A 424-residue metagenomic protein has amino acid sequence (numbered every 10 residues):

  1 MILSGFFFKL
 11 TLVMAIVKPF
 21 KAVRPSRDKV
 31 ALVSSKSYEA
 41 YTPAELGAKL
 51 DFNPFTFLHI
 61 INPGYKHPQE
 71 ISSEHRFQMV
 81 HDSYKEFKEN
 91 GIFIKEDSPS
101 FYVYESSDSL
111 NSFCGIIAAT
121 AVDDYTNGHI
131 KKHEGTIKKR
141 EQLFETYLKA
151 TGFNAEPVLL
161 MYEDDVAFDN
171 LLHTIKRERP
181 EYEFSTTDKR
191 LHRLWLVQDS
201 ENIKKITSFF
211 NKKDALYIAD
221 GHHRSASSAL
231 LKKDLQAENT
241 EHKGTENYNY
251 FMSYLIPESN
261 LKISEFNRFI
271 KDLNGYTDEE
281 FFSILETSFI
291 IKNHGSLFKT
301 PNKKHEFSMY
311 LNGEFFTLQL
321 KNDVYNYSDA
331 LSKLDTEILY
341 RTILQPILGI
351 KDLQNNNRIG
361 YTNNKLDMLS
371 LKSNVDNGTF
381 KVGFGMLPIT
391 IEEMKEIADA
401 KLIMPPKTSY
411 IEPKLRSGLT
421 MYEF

Functional and structural regions predicted by a protein language model:
M1-V13: N-terminal amphipathic/basic-hydrophobic helices that include classical n-h-c signal peptides and signal-anchor
L10-F424: Surface-exposed, charge/polar-rich loops and edge strands
